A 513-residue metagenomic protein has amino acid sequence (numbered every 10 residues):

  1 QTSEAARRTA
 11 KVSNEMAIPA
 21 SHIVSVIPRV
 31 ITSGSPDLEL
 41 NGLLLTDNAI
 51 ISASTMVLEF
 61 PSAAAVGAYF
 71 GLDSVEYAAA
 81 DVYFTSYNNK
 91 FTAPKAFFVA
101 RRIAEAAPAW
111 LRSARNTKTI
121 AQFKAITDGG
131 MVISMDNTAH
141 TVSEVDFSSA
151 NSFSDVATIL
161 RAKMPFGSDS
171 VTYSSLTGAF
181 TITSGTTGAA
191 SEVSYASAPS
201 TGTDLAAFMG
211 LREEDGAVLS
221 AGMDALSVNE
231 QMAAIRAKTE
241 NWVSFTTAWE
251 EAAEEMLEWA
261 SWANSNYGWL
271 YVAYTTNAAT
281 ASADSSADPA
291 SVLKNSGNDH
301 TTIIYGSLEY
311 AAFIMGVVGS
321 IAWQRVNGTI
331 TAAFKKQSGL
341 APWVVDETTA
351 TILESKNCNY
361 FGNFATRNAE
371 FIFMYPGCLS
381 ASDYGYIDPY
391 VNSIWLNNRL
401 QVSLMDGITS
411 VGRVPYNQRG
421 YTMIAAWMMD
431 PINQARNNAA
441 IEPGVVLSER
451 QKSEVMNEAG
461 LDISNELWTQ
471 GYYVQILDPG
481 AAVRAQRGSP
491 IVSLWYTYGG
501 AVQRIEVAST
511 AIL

Functional and structural regions predicted by a protein language model:
T2-A10: Ala/Thr-enriched low-complexity intrinsically disordered regions
A10, N14-Q122, D128, E213-M232 (+2 more regions): N-terminal polar alpha-helical/low-complexity "assembly arms" that mediate subunit docking, oligomerization
K11-L72, T85-T92, P376-L513: Structured, hydrophobic secondary-structure cores that serve as assembly/anchoring elements
S62-F70, A121-T201, L205, L257-S261: Extended, beta-strand-rich, solvent-exposed assembly scaffolds of outer structural proteins
N88, T158, A162, D224 (+3 more regions): A glycine- and small-residue-enriched flexible loop/hinge signal that marks low-structured segments
S143-A150, T246-A248, V411-N417: Second-shell loop/turn segments in exported
S170-V171, M232-R236: Short, T/G/N/S-enriched strand-turn elements that build extracellular solenoid repeat scaffolds
S200-N229, T497-V502, S509: C-terminal basic regulatory modules in eukaryotic proteins
